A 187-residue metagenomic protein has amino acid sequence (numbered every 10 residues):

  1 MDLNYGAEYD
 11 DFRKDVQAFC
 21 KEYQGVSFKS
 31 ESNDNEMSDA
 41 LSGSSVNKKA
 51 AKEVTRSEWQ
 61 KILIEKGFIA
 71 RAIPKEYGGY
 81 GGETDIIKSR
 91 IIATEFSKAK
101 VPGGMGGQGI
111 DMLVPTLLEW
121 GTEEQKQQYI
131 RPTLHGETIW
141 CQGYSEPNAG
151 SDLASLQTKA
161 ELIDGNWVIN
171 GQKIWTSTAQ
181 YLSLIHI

Functional and structural regions predicted by a protein language model:
M1-G107, E124-H135, I139, N148: Amphipathic, small/basic residue-rich leader segments at the start of a protein or domain
E83-T84, D152-A154, A179-S183: Short glycine/proline-enriched turns and hinge-like loops at secondary-structure junctions
Q108-V114: Short, conserved phosphate-binding/catalytic loop or strand-edge motifs used in phosphoryl-/nucleotidyl-transfer
L117-E119: Glycine-rich loop-to-alpha-helix module at the N-terminal edge of alpha/beta enzyme cores
S151-D152, W167: Hydrophobic, small-residue-rich alpha-helical packing segments that form membrane-like cores
T158-E161: A structural signal for short hydrophobic beta-strand segments in well-ordered beta-sheet cores
N166, N170-I185: A short core secondary-structure module
